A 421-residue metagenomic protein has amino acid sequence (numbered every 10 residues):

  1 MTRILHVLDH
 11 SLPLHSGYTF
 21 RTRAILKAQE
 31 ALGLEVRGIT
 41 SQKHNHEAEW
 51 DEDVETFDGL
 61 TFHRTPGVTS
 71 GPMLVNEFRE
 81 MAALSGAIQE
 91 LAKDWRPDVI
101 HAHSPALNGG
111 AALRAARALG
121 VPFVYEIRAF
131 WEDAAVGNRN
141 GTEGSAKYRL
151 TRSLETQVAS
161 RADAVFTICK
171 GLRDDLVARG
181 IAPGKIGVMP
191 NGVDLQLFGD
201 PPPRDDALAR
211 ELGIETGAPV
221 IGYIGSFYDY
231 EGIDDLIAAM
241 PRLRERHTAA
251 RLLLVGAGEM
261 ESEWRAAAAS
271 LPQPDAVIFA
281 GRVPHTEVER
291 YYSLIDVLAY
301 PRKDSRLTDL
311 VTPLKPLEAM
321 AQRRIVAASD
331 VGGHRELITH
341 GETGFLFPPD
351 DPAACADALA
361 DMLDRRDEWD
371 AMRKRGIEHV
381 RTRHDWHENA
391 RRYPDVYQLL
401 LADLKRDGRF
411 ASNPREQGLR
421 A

Functional and structural regions predicted by a protein language model:
M1-P66, L243, R409, R415-A421: N-terminal subdomain of nucleotide-sugar transferases
R3-V7, E215-M240: Conserved donor-binding/catalytic core segment of Leloir-type glycosyltransferases
D51, G199-I214: A short helix/loop element that forms part of the nucleotide-sugar donor recognition site in Leloir-type
G171, G192: Carbohydrate-associated surface elements
S262-E289: Nucleotide-activated donor-binding/catalytic signature segment of Leloir-type glycosyltransferases, i.e., the conserved
L298-Y300, E318-A321, I325-A328: Short hydrophobic beta-strand element within catalytic cores of glycosyltransferases and related nucleotide-activated
T339-G341, F345-P352, D361-D367: Conserved acidic donor-binding segment of nucleotide-sugar-dependent glycosyltransferases
A354, D361, E368-R383, R392-D395: A short, well-ordered alpha-helix in the C-terminal region of glycosyltransferases
